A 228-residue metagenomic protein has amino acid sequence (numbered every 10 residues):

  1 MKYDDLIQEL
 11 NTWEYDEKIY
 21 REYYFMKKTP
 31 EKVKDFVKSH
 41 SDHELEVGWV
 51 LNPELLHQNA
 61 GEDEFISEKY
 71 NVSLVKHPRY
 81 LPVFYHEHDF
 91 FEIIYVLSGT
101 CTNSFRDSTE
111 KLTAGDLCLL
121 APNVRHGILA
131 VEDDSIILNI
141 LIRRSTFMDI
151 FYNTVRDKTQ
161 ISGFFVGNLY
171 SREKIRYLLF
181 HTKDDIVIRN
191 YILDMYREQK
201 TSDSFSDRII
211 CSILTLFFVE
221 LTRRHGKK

Functional and structural regions predicted by a protein language model:
M1-T100: Generic protein-terminus/edge-of-domain signal
K2-D5, T109, R143, T222 (+1 more regions): General structural signal for secondary-structure boundaries
K2-L10, Q58-E64, E68-K69, V131-R197: A hydrophobic/aromatic-rich effector-binding and dimerization subdomain of bacterial HTH-type transcriptional regulators
R21, R79, R106, R125 (+8 more regions): Arginine residue identity/basic-tract feature
S67-S162, D207: N-terminal regulatory/effector-sensing and dimerization cores that precede helix-turn-helix DNA-binding domains
L120, G163-F164, Y170-S171, S212-T222: Short amphipathic alpha-helical patches
L179-K228: An amphipathic alpha-helical interaction segment
